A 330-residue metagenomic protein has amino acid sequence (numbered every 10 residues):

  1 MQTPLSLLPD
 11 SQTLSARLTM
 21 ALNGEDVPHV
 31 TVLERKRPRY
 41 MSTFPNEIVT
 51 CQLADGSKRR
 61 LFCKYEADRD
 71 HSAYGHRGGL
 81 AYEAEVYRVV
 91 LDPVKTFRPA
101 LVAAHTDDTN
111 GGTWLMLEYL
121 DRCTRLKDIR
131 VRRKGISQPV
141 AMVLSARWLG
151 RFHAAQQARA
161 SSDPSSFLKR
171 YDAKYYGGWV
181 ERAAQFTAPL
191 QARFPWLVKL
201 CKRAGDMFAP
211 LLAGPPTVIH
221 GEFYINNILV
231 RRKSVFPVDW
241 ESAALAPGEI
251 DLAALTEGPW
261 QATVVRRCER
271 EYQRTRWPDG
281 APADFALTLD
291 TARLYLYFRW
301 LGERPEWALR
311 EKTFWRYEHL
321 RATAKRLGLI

Functional and structural regions predicted by a protein language model:
M1-L5, P9, S162-F208: Active-site catalytic-loop/activation-segment of kinase and kinase-like phosphoryl-transfer enzymes
M1-N110, R231-V235: Conserved NTP-binding catalytic cores of kinases and kinase-like/nucleotidyltransferase enzymes across multiple kinase
P38-C51, F62, G205-L252: Active-site acidic catalytic loop and adjacent metal/ATP-binding pocket of ATP-dependent phosphoryl transfer enzymes
A81, R88, V131-I136, G150-Q157 (+9 more regions): Catalytic cores of nucleotide-enabled group-transfer and carboxylate-activating enzymes in metabolic and assembly-line
E85, G248-D279, R293-F314, R321-L327: Active-site activation/catalytic loop segments of kinase-like enzymes and analogous catalytic loops in related
L115-C123: Short pocket-lining segment of the protein kinase catalytic domain that shapes the ATP-binding cleft
C123-S166: Conserved kinase catalytic-core helix
V140, D279-R293: All-alpha amphipathic helical-bundle segments outside canonical DNA-binding/catalytic cores that form hydrophobic
